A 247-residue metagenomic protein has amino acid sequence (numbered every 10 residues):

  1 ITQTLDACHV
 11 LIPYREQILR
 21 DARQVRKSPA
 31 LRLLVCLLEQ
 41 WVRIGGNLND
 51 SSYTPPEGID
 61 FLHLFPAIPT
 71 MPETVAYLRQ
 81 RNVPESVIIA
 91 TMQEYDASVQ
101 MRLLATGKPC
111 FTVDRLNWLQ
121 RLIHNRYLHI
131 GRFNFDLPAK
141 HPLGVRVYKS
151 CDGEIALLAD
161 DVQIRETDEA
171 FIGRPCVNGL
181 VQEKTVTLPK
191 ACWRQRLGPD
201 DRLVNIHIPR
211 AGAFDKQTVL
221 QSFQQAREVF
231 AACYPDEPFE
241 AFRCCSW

Functional and structural regions predicted by a protein language model:
I1-Q217, A232-W247: Non-catalytic substrate-recognition and accessory regions of acyl/acetyltransferase enzymes
D215-A226: Glycine-rich acyl-CoA binding loop
Q225-C233: A generic secondary-structure signal
